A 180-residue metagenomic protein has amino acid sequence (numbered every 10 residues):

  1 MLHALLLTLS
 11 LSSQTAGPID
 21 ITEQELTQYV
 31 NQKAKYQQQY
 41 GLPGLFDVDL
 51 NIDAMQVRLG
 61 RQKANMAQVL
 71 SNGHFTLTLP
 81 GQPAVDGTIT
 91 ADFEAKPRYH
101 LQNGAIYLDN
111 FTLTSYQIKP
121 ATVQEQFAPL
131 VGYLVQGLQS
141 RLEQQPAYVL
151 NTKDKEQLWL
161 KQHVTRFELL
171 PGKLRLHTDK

Functional and structural regions predicted by a protein language model:
M1-T8: Sec-dependent signal peptide recognition, specifically the positively charged N-region followed immediately by
L11-K180: Extracellular/lumenal and peripheral-membrane lipid-interaction modules
